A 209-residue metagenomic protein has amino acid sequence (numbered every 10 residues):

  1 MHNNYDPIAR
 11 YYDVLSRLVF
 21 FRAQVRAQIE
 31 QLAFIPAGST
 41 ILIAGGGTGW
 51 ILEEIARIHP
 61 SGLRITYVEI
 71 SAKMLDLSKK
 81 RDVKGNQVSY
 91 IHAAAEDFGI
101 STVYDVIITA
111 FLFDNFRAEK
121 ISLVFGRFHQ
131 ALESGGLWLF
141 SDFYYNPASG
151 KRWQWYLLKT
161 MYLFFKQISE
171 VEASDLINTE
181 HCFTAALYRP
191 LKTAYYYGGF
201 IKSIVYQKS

Functional and structural regions predicted by a protein language model:
M1-A23: Class I SAM-dependent methyltransferase Rossmann-like catalytic core, especially the SAM/SAH-binding loop
F21-A37: Conserved alpha-helix/loop element of class I SAM-dependent methyltransferases that forms part of the SAM/SAH-binding
L42-D97: Class I SAM-dependent methyltransferase SAM/SAH-binding core
E96-I107: A short acidic, Gly/Pro-enriched loop at the edge of an enzyme's catalytic core that lines a small-molecule cofactor
D105-K120: A short SAM/SAH-binding and catalytic strip from SAM-dependent methyltransferases
S122-S134: A short glycine-rich, Lys/Arg-flanked "PGG" loop and its adjoining helix->strand segment in the class I
S141-A186, T193-A194: C-terminal alpha-helical "lid/dimerization" subdomain adjacent to the S-adenosyl-L-methionine
A186-R189, A194-S209: Core SAM-dependent methyltransferase catalytic element
